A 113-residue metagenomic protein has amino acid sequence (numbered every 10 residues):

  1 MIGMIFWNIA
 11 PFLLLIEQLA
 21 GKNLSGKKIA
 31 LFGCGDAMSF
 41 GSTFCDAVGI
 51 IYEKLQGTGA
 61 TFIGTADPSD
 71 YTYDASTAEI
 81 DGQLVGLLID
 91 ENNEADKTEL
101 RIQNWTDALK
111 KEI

Functional and structural regions predicted by a protein language model:
M1-I113: FMN-binding flavodoxin-like domain, especially the glycine-rich phosphate-binding loop
